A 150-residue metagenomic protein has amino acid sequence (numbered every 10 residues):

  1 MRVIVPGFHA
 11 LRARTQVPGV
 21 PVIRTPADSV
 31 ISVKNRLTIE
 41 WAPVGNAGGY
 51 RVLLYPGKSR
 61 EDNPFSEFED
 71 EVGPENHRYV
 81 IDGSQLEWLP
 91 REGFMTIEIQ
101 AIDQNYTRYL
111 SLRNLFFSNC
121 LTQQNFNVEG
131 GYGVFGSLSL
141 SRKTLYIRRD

Functional and structural regions predicted by a protein language model:
R2-D150: A sequence/structural signal for flexible, mid-protein segments enriched in small/helix-disrupting residues
